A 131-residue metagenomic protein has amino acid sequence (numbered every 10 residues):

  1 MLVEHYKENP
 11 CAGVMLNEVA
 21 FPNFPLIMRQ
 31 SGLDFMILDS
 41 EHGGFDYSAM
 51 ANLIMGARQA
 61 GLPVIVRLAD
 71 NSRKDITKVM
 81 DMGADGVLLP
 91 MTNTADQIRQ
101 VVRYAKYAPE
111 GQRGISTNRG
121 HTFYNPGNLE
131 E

Functional and structural regions predicted by a protein language model:
M1-M15, G127-E131: N-terminal amphipathic alpha-helix/helix-capping segment at the start of soluble metabolic enzymes
A12-L16, M36-L38, V64-L68, V87-L89: Hydrophobic faces of well-ordered beta-strands that scaffold small-molecule active sites in alpha/beta enzyme cores
L16-S31, D70-K78: Short, acidic/polar
F24-L26, Q30-N52: Glycine-rich, proline-tolerant flexible connector loops at the mouths of alpha/beta enzymes
S31-F35, D81-G86, K106-Y107: Glycine-enriched alpha-helix->loop->beta-strand junction motifs that scaffold or abut catalytic
S40-H42, A69-D70, T92-T94: Short, ordered loop/turn segments at secondary-structure junctions
Y47-R73, T77-D81, R103-E110: Alpha-helix-loop-beta-strand connector modules within alpha/beta enzyme cores
K74, G86-E131: Conserved anion-binding
